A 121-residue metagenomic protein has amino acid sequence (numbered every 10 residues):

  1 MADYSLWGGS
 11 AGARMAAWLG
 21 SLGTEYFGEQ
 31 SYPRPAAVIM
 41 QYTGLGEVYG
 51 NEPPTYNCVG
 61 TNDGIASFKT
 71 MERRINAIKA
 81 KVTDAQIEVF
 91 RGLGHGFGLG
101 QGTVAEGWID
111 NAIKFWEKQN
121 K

Functional and structural regions predicted by a protein language model:
M1-E52: Primarily recognizes the serine-hydrolase "nucleophile elbow" in alpha/beta-hydrolase and SGNH/GDSL folds
Y4, T55, V82-A85: Hydrophobic anchor at the start of a short beta-strand that flanks the dinucleotide cofactor-binding loop
R14-W18, T70-R73, G107, N111-F115: Extracytoplasmic/secreted proteins, especially bacterial periplasmic and envelope-associated proteins
V48-Y49, I65-S67, F97-G100: Extracytoplasmic/secreted cell-surface and envelope-processing proteins
P53, S67-A77: Short alpha-helix in the alpha/beta-hydrolase fold that links the catalytic acid
N57-V59, D63: Short beta-strand/loop motif that positions the catalytic acidic residue of the alpha/beta-hydrolase fold
K81-K121: C-terminal catalytic histidine-bearing segment of alpha/beta-hydrolase fold enzymes
